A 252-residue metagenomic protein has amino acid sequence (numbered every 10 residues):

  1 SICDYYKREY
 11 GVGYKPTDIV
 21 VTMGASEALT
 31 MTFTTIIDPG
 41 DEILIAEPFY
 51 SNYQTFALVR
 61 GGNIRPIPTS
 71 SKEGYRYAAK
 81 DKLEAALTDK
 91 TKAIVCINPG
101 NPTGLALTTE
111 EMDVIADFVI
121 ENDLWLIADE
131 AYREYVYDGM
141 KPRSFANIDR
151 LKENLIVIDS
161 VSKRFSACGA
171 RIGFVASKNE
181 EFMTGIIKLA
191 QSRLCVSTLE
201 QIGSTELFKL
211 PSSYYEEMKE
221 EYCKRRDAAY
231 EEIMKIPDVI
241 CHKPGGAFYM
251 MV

Functional and structural regions predicted by a protein language model:
S1-D4, P99, C195-V196: A structural motif shared across PLP-dependent enzymes of the aminotransferase-like
S1-G24, M31, K82, L207-L210: N-terminal small-domain helix-loop-helix segment of the aminotransferase-like
T35-A57: Conserved PLP-anchoring active-site segment centered on the Schiff-base-forming lysine
S70-M140: Active-site phosphate-binding strand-loop segment of PLP-dependent enzymes
N147-G185: Active-site PLP attachment segment
T184-A190, F208-Y230: Structural signature of PLP-dependent enzymes
V196-S212, E217-M218, F248: Structural motif of enzymes handling amino- and sulfur-group chemistry
T205, Y222-Y230, I240-V252: Conserved glycine-rich beta-strand-loop-beta hairpin in the small C-terminal domain of fold type I
